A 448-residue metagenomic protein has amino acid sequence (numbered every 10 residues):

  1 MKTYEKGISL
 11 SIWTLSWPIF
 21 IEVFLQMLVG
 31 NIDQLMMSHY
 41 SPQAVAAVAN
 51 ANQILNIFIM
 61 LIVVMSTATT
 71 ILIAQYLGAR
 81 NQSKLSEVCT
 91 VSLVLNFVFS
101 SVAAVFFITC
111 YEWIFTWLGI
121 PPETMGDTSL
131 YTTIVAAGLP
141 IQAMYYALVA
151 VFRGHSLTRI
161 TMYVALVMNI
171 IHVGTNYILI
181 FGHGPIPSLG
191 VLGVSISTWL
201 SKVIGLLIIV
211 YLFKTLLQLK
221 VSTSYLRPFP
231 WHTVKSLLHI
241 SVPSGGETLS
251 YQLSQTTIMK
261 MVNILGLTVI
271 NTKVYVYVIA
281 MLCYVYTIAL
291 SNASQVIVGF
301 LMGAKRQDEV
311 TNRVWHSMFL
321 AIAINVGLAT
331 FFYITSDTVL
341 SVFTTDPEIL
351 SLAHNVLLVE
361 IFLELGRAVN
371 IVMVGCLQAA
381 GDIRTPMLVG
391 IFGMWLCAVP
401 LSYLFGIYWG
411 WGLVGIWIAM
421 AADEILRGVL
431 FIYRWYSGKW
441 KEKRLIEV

Functional and structural regions predicted by a protein language model:
M1-I19, I73-P140, I186-V242, V298-L363 (+1 more regions): Short alpha-helical transmembrane segments in multi-pass integral membrane proteins
I8, F20, I32-M36, A44 (+11 more regions): Hydrophobic alpha-helical segments typical of transmembrane helices and their membrane-interface/capping positions
T14-D33, I134, M168, S201-G205 (+4 more regions): Transmembrane helical elements of multi-pass membrane transporters/channels
I19, V23, Q34-L35, I71 (+15 more regions): Transmembrane alpha-helix boundary and packing residues in multipass membrane permease domains and related
F24, L28-A46, F115-P122, I178-L189 (+4 more regions): Helix-terminus/linker motif at the lipid-water interface of multi-pass membrane proteins
Q26, G30-D33, M37, I59-S66 (+19 more regions): Alpha-helical transmembrane segments and their lipid-water interface positions in multi-pass membrane proteins
V45-V105, Q142-T161, T272-S336, R367-V389: Small-residue-rich hydrophobic transmembrane alpha-helices
S66, V135-R153, T161-N169, V194-I209 (+6 more regions): Short runs within selected transmembrane alpha-helices of multi-pass transporters and secretion channels
